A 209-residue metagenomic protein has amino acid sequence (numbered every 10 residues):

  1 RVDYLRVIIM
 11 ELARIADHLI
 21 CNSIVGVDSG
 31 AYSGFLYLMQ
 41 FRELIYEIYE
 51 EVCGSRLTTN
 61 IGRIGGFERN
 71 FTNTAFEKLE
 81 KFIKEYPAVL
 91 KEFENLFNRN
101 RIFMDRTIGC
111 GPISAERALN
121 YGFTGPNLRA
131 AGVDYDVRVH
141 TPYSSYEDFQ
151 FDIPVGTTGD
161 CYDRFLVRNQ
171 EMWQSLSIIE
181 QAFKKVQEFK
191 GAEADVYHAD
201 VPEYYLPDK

Functional and structural regions predicted by a protein language model:
R1-K209: Metal/cofactor-centered catalytic core regions of large enzymes
